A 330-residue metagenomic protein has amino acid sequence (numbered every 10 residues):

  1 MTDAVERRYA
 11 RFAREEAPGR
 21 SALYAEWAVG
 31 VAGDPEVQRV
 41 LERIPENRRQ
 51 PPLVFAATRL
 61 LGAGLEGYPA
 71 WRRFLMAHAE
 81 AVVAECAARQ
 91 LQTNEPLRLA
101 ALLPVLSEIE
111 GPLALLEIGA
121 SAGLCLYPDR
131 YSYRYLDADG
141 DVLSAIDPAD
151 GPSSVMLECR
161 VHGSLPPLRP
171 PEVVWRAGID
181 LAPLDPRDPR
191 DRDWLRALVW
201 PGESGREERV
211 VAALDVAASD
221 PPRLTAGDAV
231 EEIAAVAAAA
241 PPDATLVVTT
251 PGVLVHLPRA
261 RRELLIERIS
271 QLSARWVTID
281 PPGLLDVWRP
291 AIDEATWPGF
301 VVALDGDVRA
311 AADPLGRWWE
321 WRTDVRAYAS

Functional and structural regions predicted by a protein language model:
M1-A17: Charged, compositionally biased N-terminal leader segments and the immediate start of the first structured element
A10, R14, A25-P112, L126-S132: Class I SAM-dependent methyltransferase Rossmann-like catalytic core, especially the SAM/SAH-binding loop
I44, T93, E110-A226, A239-A240 (+1 more regions): Class I S-adenosyl-L-methionine-dependent methyltransferase module
G227, T249-P251, I279: Generic beta-strand/beta-sheet core signal
E232-P241: Short amphipathic alpha-helix with an adjacent loop that forms part of the alpha/beta core around
A244-R259: A short SAM/SAH-binding and catalytic strip from SAM-dependent methyltransferases
L257-D305: C-terminal substrate-binding/active-site "lid" region of AdoMet-derived donor-dependent transferases
D286-S330: C-terminal region signature
